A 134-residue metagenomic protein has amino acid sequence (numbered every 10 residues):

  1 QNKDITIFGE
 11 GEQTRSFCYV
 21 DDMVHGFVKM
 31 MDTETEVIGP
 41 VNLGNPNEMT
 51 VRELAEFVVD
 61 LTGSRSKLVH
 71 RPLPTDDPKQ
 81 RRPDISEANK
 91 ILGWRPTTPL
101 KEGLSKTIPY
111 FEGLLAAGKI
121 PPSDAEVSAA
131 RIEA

Functional and structural regions predicted by a protein language model:
N2-A134: C-terminal substrate-binding subdomain of Rossmann-fold SDR/epimerase-dehydratase oxidoreductases
